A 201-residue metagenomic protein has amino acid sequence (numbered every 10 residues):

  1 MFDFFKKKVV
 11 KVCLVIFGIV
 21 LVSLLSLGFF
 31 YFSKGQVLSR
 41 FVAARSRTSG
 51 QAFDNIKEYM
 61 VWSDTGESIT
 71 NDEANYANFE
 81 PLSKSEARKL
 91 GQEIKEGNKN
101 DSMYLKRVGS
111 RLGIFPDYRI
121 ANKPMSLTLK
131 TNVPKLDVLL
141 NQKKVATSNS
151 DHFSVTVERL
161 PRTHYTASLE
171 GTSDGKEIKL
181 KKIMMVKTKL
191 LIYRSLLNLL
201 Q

Functional and structural regions predicted by a protein language model:
M1-Y76: Gram-positive cell-envelope targeting signals
K57-Y104: Extracytoplasmic/periplasmic/luminal assembly and interaction segments in envelope/secretory/respiratory proteins
I94-G109, T172-L200: Structured interaction patches on ligand/partner-binding surfaces of diverse proteins
V108-M125, L196-L197: Beta-strand-rich domain onsets/edges
I120-N122, T131, S148-S150, E158-R162: Surface-exposed coil/turn segments at beta-strand junctions on protein surfaces, enriched
P124, K130-D137: Short proline/glycine-enriched turn/loop motifs at strand-loop junctions of beta-rich domains
L139-A146: Short strand-turn-strand beta-turns centered on an Asx-Gly dipeptide
D151-E177, M185, L191: Short Pro-Gly-centered beta-turn/loop motif in secreted/extracellular proteins
